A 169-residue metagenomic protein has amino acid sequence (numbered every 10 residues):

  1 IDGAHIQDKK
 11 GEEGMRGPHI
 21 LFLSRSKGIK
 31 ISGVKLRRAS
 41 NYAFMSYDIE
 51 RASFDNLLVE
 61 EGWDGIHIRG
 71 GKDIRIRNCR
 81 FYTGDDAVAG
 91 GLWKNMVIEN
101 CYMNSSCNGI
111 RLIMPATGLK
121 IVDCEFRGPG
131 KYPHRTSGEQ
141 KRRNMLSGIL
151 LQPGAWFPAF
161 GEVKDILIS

Functional and structural regions predicted by a protein language model:
I1-S169: Extracellular/periplasmic carbohydrate-active domains that bind, remodel, or depolymerize complex polysaccharides
